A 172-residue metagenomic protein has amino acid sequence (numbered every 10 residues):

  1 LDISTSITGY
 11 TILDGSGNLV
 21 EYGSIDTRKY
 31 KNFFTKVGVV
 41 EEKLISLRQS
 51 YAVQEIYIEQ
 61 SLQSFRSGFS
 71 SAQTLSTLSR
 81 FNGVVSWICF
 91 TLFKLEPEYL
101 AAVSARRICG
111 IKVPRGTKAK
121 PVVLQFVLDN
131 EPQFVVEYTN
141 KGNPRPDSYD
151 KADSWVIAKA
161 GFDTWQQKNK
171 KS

Functional and structural regions predicted by a protein language model:
L1-S172: Phosphate- and other anionic-substrate recognition elements at nucleic-acid/protein interfaces
